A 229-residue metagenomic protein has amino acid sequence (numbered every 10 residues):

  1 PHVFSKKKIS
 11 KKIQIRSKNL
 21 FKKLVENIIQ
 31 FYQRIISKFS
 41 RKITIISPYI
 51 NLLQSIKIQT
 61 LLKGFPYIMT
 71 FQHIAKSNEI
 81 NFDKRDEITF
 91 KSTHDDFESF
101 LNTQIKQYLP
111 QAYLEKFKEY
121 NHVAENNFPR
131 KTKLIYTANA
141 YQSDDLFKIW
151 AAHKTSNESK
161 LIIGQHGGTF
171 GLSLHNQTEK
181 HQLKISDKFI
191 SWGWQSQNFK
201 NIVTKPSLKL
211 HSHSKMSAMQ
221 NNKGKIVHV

Functional and structural regions predicted by a protein language model:
P1-V229: Catalytic-core helical/loop segments in enzymes performing group transfer/polymerization on anionic/lipid-linked
